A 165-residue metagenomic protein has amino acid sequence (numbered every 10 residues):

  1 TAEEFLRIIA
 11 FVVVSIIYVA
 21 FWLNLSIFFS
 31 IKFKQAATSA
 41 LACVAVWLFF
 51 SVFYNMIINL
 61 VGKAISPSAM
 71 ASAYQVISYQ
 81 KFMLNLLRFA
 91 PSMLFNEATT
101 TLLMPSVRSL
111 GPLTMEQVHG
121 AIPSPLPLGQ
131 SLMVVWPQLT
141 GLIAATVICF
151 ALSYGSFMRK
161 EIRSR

Functional and structural regions predicted by a protein language model:
T1-K34, T38, I58, S72 (+1 more regions): Secretory targeting signals
L6, A10, V14, T38-A42 (+3 more regions): Alpha-helical transmembrane segments of integral membrane proteins
V13-A20, N24, A45-F49, I143-L152: Generic alpha-helical transmembrane segments of integral inner-membrane proteins, especially permease/transport modules
L25, Y54, P91, L152-S153: Hydrophobic/aromatic residues in alpha-helical transmembrane segments
F33, A37, I58-A69, L103 (+2 more regions): Membrane-interfacial segments
A36-Y54: Pore- or pathway-lining transmembrane helices of multi-pass membrane proteins that form conduits for solutes/ions
L48, V52-L139: Terminal transmembrane helical anchor/hairpin motif
W136, T140-R165: Junction motif at the cytosolic side of a transmembrane helix
